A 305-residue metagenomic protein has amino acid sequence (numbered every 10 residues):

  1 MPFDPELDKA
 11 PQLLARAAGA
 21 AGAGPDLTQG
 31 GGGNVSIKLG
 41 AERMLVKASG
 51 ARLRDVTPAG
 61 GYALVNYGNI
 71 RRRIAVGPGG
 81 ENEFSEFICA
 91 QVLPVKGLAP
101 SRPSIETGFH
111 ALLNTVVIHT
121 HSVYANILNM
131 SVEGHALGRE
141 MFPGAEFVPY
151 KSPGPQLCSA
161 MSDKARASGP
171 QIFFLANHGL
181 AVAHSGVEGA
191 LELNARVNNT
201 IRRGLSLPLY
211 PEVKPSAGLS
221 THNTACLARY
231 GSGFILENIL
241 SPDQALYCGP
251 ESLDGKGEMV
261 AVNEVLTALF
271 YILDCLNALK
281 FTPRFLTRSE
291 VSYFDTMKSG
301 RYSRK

Functional and structural regions predicted by a protein language model:
M1-K305: Glycine-rich flexible loops
